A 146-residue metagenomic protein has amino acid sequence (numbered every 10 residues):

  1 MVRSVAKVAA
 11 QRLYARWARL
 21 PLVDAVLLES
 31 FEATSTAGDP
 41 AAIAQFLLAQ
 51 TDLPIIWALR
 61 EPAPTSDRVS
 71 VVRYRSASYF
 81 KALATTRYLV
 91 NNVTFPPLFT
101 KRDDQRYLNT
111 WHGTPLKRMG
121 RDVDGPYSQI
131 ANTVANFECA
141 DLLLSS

Functional and structural regions predicted by a protein language model:
M1-L27, F31: Membrane-proximal basic amphipathic "stem/tether" segments
V26-S146: Active-site and donor-binding regions of nucleotide-sugar-utilizing enzymes
